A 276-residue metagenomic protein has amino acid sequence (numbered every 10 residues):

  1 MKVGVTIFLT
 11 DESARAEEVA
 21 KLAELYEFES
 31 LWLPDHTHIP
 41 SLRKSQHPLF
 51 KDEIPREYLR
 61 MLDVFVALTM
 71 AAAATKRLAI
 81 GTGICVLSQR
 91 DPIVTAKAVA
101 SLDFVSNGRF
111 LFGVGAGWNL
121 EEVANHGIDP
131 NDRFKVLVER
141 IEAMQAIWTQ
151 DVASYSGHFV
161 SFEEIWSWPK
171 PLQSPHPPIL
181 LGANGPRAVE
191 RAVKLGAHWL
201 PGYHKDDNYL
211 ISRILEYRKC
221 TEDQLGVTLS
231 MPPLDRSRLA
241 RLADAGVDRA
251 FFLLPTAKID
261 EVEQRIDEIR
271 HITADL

Functional and structural regions predicted by a protein language model:
M1-L276: Active-site-adjacent structural elements that line small-molecule/cofactor binding pockets in enzymes
